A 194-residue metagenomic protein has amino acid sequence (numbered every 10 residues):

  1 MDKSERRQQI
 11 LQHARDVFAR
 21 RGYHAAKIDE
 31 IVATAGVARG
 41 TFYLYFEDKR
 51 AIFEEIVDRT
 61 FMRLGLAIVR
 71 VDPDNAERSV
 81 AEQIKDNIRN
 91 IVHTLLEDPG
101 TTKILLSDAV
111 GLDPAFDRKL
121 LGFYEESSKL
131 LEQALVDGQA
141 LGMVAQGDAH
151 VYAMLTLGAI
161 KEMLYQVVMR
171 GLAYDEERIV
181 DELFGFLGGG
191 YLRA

Functional and structural regions predicted by a protein language model:
M1-E5, A194: N-terminal intrinsically disordered/low-complexity leader segments
R6-A14, I31, I52, I56-A67 (+1 more regions): Generic hydrophobic, amphipathic alpha-helix propensity
Q9, V17-A51, E55: Helix-turn-helix
E55, V69-E97, Y152-T156, E177-V180: Hydrophobic alpha-helical connector segments
M62-V69, P114-A140, H150-M154, E162 (+1 more regions): Amphipathic alpha-helical packing segments from all-alpha helical-bundle domains
R89-E97, K129-A140, A159, Q166 (+1 more regions): C-terminal peripheral helix-coil segments that are non-catalytic and often amphipathic
H93-L130, A140-M143, M169, A173: Short secondary-structure transition hinges
